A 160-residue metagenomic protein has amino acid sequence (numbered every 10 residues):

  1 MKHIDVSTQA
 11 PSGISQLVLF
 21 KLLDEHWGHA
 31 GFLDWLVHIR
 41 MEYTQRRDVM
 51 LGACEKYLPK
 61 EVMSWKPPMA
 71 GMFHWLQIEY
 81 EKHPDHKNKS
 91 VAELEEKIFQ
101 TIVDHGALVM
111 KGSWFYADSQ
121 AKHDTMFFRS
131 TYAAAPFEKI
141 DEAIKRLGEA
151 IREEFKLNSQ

Functional and structural regions predicted by a protein language model:
M1-Q160: PLP-dependent class I/II
